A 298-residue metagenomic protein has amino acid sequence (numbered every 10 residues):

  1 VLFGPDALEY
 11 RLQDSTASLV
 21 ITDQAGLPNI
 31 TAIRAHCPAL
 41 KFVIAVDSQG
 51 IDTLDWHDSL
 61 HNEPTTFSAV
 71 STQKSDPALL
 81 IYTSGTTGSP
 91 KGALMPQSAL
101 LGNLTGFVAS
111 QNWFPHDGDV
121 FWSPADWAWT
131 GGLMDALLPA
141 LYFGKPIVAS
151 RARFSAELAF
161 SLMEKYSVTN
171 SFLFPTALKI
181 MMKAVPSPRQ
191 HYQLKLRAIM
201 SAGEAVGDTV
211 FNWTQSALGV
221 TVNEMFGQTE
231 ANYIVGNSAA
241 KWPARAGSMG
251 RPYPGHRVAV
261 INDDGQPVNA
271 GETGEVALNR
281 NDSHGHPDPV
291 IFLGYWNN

Functional and structural regions predicted by a protein language model:
V1-D58: Structural core segment of the AMP-binding/adenylate-forming
V1-L12, Q24-N29, D126, K145-Y166 (+1 more regions): ATP-dependent adenylate-forming carboxylate-activation enzymes
V1-P5, Y10-L19, D119-V120, L138-V148 (+2 more regions): A short helix-loop-beta submotif of the ANL/AMP-binding
A45-I51, H61-Y82, S89, W113-V120: Conserved pre-ATP/AMP-binding loop-to-beta segment of ANL
A78-T105: Conserved AMP-binding A3 loop
L101-S123, A128-N170, K183-A184: Conserved AMP-binding/adenylation subdomain of ANL enzymes
Y142, V168-L173, M182-A244, R257 (+1 more regions): Gly/Ser/Thr-rich phosphate-binding loop
P252-G255, Q266-N298: Conserved ATP/PPi-binding loop(s) of AMP-dependent carboxylate-activating enzymes
